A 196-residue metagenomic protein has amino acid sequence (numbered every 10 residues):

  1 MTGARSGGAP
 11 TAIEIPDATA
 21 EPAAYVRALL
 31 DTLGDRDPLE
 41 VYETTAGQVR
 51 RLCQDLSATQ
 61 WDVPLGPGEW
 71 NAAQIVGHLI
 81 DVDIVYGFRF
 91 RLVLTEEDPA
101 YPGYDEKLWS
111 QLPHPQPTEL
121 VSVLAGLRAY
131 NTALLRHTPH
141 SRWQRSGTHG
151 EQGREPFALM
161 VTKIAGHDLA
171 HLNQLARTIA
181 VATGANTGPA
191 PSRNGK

Functional and structural regions predicted by a protein language model:
T2-A28, D62-E106, T132, H140 (+1 more regions): Short, contiguous alpha-helical
A24-E40: Short, charged, low-complexity loops and linkers
T32-R36, H114-T118, R154, A158-V161: Active-site oxyanion-binding pockets that recognize sulfate/phosphate
G34, S57, P139-W143: Residues that cap or delimit alpha-helices
D37, V41-T44, Q74, H78 (+3 more regions): Alpha-helical initiation/capping and key positions within long helical/coiled-coil segments
E40-W70: A glycine-rich, hydrophobic loop/mini-helix early in the fold
V41-L52, R89, L108-R145: Acidic/histidine-rich alpha-helical segments that form the ligand environment of transition-metal centers
